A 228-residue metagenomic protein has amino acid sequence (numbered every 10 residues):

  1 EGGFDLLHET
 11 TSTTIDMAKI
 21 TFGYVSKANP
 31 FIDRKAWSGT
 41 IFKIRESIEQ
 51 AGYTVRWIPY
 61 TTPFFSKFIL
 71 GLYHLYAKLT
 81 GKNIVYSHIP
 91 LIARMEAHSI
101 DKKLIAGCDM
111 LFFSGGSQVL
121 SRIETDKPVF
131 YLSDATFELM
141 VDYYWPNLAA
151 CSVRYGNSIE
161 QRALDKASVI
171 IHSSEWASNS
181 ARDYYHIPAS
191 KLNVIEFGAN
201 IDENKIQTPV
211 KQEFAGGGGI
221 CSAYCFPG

Functional and structural regions predicted by a protein language model:
L6-L7, S12-T62, L104-A106: N-terminal subdomain of nucleotide-sugar transferases
K27, G116, F197, I220-G228: Conserved donor-binding loops in enzymes that form glycosidic bonds
I32, T40, A51, Y60-F112: Active-site donor-binding segments of glycosyltransferases and PAPS-dependent sulfotransferases
M110-F112, R122-Y143: Active-site proximal beta-strand in glycosyltransferases
F113, H172-S173: Short beta-strand scaffold positions
A150-I170: Membrane-proximal helix-turn-helix segments that form the acceptor-binding/catalytic region of lipid-linked
I171, D202-E203, Q207-G228: Conserved donor-binding/catalytic core segment of Leloir-type glycosyltransferases
W176, G198: Carbohydrate-associated surface elements
